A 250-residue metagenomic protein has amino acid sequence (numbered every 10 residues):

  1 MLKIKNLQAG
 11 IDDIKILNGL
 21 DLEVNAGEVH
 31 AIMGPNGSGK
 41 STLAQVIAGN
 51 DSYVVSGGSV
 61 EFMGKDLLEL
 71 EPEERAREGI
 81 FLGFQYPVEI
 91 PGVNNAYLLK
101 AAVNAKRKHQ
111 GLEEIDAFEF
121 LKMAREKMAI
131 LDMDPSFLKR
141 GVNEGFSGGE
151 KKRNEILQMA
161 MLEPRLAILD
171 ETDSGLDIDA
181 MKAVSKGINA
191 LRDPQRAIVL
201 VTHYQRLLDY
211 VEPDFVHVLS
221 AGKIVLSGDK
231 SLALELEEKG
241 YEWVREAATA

Functional and structural regions predicted by a protein language model:
L2-I4, L17-G19: Conserved structural motif at the start of ABC-family nucleotide-binding domains
I14-L17, E74, K182: Short coil-to-beta microelement around the adenine-binding A-loop and adjacent beta1/P-loop entry of ABC ATPase
M33-P35: The feature captures the beta-strand-to-loop junction immediately N-terminal to the Walker
S59-R75, N143: ABC ATPase NBD Q-loop/coupling interface
V88-R165: ABC-family P-loop ATPase nucleotide-binding domains
I168-T172, D179: Walker B catalytic motif
M181-P194: Helical segment within the ABC ATPase nucleotide-binding domain
F215, L219, K223-E246: Conserved beta-strand-loop-alpha-helix hinge in the C-terminal portion of ABC ATPase nucleotide-binding domains
